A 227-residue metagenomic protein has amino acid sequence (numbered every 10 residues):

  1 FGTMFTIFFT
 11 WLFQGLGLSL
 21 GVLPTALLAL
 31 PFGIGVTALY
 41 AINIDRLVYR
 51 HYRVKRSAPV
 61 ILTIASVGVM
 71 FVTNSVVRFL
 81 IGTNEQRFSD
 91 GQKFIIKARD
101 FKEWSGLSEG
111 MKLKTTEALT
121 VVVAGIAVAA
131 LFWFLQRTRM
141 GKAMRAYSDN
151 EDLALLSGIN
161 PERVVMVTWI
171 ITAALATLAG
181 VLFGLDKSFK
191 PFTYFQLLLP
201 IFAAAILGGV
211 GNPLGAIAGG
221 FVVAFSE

Functional and structural regions predicted by a protein language model:
F1-G15, I44, L175-F183, Q196-G208 (+2 more regions): Hydrophobic alpha-helical segments within and immediately flanking transmembrane helices of multi-pass membrane proteins
T3-I7, G33-Y40, V67-V77, V123-F132 (+3 more regions): Hydrophobic core segments of alpha-helical transmembrane domains in multi-pass membrane transport and ion-translocation
T10-L18, D45-R50, N74-Q86, F183: Transmembrane alpha-helix boundary signature
G17-V69, A218-V223, E227: Alpha-helical transmembrane segments within multi-pass membrane transporters and channels
V22-G33, A58-T63, T116-A124, V165 (+1 more regions): Residue-level signature of transmembrane alpha-helical entry/exit and packing/kink sites in multi-pass membrane
V48, V72, L153-A154, I206 (+1 more regions): Hydrophobic/aromatic residues within transmembrane alpha-helices of multi-pass small-molecule transporters
H51-K55, V60-R137: Transmembrane helix-bundle core of multi-pass membrane transporters and related energy-transducing complexes
S105, E109-F189, Y194, P213-G219: Helix-loop-helix "hairpin" substructures at the membrane interface of multi-pass membrane proteins
